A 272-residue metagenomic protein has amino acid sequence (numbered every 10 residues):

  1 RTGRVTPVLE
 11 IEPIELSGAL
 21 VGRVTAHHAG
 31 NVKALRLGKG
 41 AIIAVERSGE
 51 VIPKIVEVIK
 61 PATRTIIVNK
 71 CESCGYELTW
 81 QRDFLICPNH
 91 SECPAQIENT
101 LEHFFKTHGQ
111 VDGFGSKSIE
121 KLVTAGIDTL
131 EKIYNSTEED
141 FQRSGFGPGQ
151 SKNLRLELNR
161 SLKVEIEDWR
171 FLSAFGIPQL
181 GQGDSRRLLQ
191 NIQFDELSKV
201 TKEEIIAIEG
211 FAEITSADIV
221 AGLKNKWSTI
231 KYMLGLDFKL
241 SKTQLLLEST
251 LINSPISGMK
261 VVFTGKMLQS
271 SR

Functional and structural regions predicted by a protein language model:
R1-E102, Q269: N-terminal cationic and glycine-rich segments that engage phosphates or anionic surfaces
G3, G40, G115, G181 (+1 more regions): A residue-level signal for conserved active-site and pocket-lining positions in enzyme catalytic cores
R4, P13, V24, K33-L37 (+5 more regions): Replace "in large, NTP-powered and nucleic-acid-processing enzymes" with "in large, NTP-powered factors and other
H28, T129, F194-E196: Alpha-helix N-cap recognition
N31-V32, I42, H108-G109, S173-F175 (+1 more regions): Generic recognition of flexible, low-complexity loop/linker segments
W80-I86, S91-Q179, D184-Q190: Extended interfacial segments that mediate partner engagement and assembly in macromolecular machines
A125, S144, Q150-R272: DNA strand-break repair and replication-stress modules
